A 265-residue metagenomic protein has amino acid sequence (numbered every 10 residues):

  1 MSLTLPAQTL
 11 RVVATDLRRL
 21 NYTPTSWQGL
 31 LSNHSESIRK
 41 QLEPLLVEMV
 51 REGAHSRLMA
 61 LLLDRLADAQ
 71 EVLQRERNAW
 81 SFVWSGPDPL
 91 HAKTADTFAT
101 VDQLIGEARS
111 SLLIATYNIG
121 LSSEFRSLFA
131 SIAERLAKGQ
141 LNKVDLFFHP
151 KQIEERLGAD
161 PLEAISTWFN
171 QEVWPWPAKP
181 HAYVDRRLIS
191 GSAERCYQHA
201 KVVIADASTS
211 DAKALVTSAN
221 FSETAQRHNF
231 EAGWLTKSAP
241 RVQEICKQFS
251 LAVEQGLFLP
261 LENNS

Functional and structural regions predicted by a protein language model:
M1-D102, L121, R126-S265: PLD/PLD-like phosphodiesterase catalytic module centered on the HKD motif
V101-S111: Glycine-rich phosphate/diphosphate-binding loops that line cofactor/substrate pockets in enzymes
S110-L113, K213: Structural motif
L112-N118, D145-L146: Short catalytic-loop micro-motif centered on adjacent basic/acidic residues
